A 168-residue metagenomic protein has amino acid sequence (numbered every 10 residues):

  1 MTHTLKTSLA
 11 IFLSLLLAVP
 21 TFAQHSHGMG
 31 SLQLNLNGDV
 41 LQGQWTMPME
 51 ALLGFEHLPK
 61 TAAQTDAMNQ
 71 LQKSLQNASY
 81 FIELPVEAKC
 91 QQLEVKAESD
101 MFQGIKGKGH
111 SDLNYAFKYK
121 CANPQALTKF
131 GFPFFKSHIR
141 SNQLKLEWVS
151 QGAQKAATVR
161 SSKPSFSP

Functional and structural regions predicted by a protein language model:
M1-L5: N-terminal secretory signal peptides that target proteins for export/translocation
S8-A18: Bacterial N-terminal signal peptides
V19-A23: Sec/Tat signal peptide C-region and signal peptidase I cleavage site
Q24-P168: N-terminal soluble domains immediately following signal/targeting peptides that reside in extracytoplasmic
